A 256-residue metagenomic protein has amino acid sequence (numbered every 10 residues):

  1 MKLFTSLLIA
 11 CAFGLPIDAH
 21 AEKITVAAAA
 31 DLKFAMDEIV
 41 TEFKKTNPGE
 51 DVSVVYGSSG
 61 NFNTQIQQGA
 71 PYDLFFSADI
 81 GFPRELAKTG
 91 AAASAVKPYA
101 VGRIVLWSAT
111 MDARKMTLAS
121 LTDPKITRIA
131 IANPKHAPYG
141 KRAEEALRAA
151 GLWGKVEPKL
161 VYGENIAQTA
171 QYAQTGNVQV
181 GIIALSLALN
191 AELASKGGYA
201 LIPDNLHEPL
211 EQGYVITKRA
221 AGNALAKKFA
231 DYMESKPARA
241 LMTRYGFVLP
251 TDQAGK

Functional and structural regions predicted by a protein language model:
M1-T5: Positively charged n-region of N-terminal signal peptides that target proteins for export
L7-I9, A19: Cleavable N-terminal signal peptides
L15-A21: Sec/Tat signal peptide C-region and signal peptidase I cleavage site
A21-N47, D51-Y56, G60, T64-Q68 (+4 more regions): Exported/periplasmic ABC-transporter solute-binding proteins
